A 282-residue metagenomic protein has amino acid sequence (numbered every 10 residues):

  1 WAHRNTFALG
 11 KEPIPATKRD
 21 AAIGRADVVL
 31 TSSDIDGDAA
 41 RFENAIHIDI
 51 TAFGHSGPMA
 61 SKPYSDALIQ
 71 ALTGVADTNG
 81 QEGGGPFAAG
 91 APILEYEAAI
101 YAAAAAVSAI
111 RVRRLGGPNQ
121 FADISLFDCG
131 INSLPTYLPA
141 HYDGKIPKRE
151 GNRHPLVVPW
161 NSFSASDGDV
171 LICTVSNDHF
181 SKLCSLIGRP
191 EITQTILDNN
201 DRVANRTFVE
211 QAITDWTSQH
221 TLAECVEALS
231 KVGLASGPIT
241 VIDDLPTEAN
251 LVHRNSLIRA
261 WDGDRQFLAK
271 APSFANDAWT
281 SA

Functional and structural regions predicted by a protein language model:
W1-L115, A260, N276-A278, A282: N-terminal helix-loop segment corresponding to the beta1-alpha1 unit of nucleotide/adenylate-binding folds
T51-G54, L126-I131, D167-D169, V175-H179 (+2 more regions): Glycine-rich beta-alpha junction loops
P86-E97, N119-F121, G151-H154, V158-W160 (+2 more regions): A short glycine-threonine-serine/GTX helix/turn-capping micro-motif
P92-V107, L126-L134, V175, H179: Mid-domain beta-loop-alpha active-site segment that forms a flexible, acidic cofactor/metal-binding surface
A109-E150: Substrate-binding/catalytic subdomain of NAD(P)-dependent oxidoreductase enzymes
K148, T240-A282: Terminal low-complexity tails and localization/encapsulation signals of metabolic enzymes
V158-V232, S236, T280: Aromatic-enriched alpha-helical interface/lid elements that frame and gate functional surfaces
